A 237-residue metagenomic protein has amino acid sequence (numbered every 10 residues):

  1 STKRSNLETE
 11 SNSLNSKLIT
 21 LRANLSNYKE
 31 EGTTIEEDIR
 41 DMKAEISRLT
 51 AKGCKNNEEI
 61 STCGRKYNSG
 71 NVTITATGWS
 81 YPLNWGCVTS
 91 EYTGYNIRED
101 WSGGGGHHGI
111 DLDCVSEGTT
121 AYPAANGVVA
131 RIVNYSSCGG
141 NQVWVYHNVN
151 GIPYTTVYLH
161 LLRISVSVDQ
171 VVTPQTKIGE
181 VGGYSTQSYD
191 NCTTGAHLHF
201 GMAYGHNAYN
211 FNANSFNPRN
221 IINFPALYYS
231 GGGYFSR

Functional and structural regions predicted by a protein language model:
S1-N71: Alpha-helical oligomerization segments with coiled-coil/rod-like character
C54-N141, P174, Y229-R237: Surface-exposed, glycine-biased beta-strand/turn segments
V72-W79, N84, S167-P174, E180 (+1 more regions): Acidic, glycine-rich catalytic/binding loops that coordinate metals and/or anionic ligands
G105-H107, S116, P123-S165, Y184-L198: Zn2+-dependent peptidoglycan hydrolase active-site motif and core
D111, W144, V157, E180 (+1 more regions): Conserved beta-strand positions that form and line the central face of beta-propeller blades
D113, Y146-N148, A203-G205: A generic structural motif
V128, I152, Q170-V171, T176: Residue-level signal for well-ordered, solvent-exposed loop/turn and beta-edge residues enriched in charged/polar side
